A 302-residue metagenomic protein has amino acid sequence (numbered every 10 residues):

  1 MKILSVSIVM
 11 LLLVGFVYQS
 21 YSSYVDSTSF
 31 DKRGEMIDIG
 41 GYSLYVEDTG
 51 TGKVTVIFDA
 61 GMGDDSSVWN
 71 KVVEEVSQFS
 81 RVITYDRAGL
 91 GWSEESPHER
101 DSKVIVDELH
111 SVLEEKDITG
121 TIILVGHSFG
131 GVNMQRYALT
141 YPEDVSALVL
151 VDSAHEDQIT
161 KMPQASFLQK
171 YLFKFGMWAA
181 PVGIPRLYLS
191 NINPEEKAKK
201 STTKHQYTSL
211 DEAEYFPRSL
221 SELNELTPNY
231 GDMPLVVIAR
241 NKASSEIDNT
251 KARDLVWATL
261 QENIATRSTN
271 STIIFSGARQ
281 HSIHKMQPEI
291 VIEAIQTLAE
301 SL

Functional and structural regions predicted by a protein language model:
M1-V54, Q78-F79, E300-L302: Alpha/beta-hydrolase fold catalytic core
D38, Y42-W92: Conserved HGGG/HGGXW glycine-rich cap/lid loop of the alpha/beta-hydrolase fold
T49, T84-V125: Active-site loop/oxyanion-hole signature of alpha/beta-hydrolase fold enzymes
F58-D59, Y85-R87, V151, A239 (+1 more regions): Alpha/beta-hydrolase
G120-M162: Conserved hydrolase catalytic core segment
V151-R186: A catalytic-pocket lid/entrance helix-loop region that shapes and gates access to the active site across common
N191-F275: Conserved serine/cysteine hydrolase catalytic core
T269-L302: Catalytic active-site module of serine/aspartate enzymes centered on a nucleophile-bearing elbow/loop
